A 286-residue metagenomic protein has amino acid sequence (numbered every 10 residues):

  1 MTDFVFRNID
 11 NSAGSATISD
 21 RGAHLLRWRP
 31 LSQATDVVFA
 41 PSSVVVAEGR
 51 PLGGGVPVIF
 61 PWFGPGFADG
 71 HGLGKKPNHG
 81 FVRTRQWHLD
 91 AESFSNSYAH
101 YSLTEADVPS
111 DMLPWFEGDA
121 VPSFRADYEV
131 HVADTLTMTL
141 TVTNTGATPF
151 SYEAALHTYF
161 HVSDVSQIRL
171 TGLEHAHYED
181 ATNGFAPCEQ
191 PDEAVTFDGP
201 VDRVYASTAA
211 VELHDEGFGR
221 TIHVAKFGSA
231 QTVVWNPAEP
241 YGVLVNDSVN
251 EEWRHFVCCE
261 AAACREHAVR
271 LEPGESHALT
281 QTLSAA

Functional and structural regions predicted by a protein language model:
M1-V56, A209-A210, H214-A230, P273-A286: Beta-strand-rich N-terminal accessory domains
I18, L140-G146, A285: Asparagine-centered strand-capping/turn motif at beta-strand->loop junctions
A47-E48, W115-E117, D127-E129, E266-L271: Beta-strand-rich interaction surfaces with strong enrichment in secreted/lumenal proteins
R50-T84, T171-H177, G184, T208-V211: Beta-strand/loop-rich accessory regions of lumenal/periplasmic or secreted enzymes, predominantly carbohydrate-active
K76-V132: Extended, loop-rich substrate-binding clefts of extracytoplasmic carbohydrate-active enzymes
R85, T196-L271: Acidic/His-leaning functional-site neighborhoods
A126, L136-M138, H277: Hydrophobic core residues within well-ordered beta-strands of beta-rich domains
P149-S151, A155, Y159-V233: Active-site/ligand-binding surface loops and adjacent short beta/alpha elements that line catalytic pockets across
